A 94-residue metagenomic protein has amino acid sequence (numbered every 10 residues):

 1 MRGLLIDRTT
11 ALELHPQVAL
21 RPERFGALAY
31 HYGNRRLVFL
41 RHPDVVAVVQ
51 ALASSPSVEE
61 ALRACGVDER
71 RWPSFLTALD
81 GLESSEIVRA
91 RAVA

Functional and structural regions predicted by a protein language model:
M1-R35: Long, low-complexity, charged/polar intrinsically disordered regions in eukaryotic proteins
R2, G33-A94: Long, charge-rich, low-complexity alpha-helical segments
